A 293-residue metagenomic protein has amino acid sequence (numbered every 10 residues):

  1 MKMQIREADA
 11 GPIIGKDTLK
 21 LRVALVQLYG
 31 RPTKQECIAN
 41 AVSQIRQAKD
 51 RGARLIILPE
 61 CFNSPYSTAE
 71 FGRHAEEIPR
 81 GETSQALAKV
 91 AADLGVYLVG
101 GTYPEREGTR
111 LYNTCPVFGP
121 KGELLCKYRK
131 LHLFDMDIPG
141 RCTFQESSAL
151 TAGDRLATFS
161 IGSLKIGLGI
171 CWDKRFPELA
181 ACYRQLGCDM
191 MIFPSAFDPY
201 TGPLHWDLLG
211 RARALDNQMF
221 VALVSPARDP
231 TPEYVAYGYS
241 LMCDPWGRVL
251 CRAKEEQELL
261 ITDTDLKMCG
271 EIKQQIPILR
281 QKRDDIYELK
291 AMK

Functional and structural regions predicted by a protein language model:
K2, R31-A39, S43-K127, M136 (+2 more regions): Cys-nucleophile CN-hydrolase/nitrilase-fold catalytic domain and related Cys-dependent amidase chemistry that acts on
K2-G11, T18, A222-K293: C-terminal beta-strand edge segments of enzyme domains
I14-V23, T158-G167, M190: Beta-strand-turn-beta hairpins that frame and shape the catalytic cleft of phosphate-ester-processing enzymes
R22, V99, T114, R155 (+1 more regions): Conserved beta-strand and immediately adjacent loop positions that scaffold enzyme active sites
V23, V117-L125, C243-C251: Short, glycine-anchored, charge-dense loop/turn motifs used at functional sites
L28-Y29, Y103, R129-L131, C171 (+1 more regions): Active-site beta-loop-alpha junctions enriched in small/polar residues
P79-V99, K165, C171-L260: CN hydrolase (nitrilase-like) catalytic-core segments centered on the catalytic cysteine and neighboring Lys/Glu
R106-L186, P199-L209, Q275-I278, E288: Active-site catalytic loop in hydrolytic enzyme cores
